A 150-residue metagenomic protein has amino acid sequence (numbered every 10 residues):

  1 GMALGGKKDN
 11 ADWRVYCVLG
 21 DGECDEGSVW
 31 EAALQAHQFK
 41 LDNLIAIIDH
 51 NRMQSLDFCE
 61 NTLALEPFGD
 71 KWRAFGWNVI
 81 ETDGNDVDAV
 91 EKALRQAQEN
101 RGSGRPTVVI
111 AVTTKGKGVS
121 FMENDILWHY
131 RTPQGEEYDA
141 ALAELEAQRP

Functional and structural regions predicted by a protein language model:
M2-P150: Glycine-rich ThDP/TPP pyrophosphate-binding loop and its adjacent helix/strand module within ThDP-dependent enzymes
